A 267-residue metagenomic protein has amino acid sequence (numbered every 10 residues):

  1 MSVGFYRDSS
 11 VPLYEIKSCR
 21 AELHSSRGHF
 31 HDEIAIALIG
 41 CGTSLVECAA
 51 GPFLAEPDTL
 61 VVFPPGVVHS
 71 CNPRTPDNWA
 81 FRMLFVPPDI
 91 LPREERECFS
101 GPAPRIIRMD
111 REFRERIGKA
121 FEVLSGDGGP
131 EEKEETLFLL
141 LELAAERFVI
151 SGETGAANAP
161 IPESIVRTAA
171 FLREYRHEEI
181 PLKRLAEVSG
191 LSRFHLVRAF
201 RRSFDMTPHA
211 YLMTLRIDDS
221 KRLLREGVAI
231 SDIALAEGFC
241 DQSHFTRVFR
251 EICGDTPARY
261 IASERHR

Functional and structural regions predicted by a protein language model:
S2-G101: N-terminal regulatory/effector-sensing and dimerization cores that precede helix-turn-helix DNA-binding domains
H29-H31, H69, H195, H209 (+1 more regions): Histidine-centered active-site/metal-ligand motif
E47, R93-E95, Y211, I233 (+1 more regions): Residues that scaffold the ATP/ADP-binding catalytic core of kinase and kinase-like folds
D58, L196, F200, H244-F245 (+1 more regions): Short hydrophobic/aromatic patch on the recognition helix
P64, P208, T256-P257: Proline-centered helix-kink/hinge sites
C98-R114, G118-S189, R202-T214: Short, Lys/Arg-enriched, Trp-marked, Pro/Gly-tolerant hinge/linker segments that flank
A170, E174, E178-K183, L191 (+2 more regions): Terminal helix-turn-helix DNA-binding modules in bacterial transcription factors
